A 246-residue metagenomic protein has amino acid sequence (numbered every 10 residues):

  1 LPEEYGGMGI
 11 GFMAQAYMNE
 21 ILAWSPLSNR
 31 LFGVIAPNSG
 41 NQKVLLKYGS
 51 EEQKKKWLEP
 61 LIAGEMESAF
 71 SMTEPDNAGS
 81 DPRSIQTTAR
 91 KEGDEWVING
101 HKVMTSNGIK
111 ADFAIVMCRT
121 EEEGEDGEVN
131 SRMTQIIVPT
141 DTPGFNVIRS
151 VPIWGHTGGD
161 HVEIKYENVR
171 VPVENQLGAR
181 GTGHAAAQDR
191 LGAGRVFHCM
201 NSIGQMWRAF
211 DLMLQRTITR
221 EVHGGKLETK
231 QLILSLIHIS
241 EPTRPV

Functional and structural regions predicted by a protein language model:
L1-E67, S106-F113: Internal helix-loop-helix
P2, M18, S50, F70 (+5 more regions): Buried hydrophobic positions in well-ordered alpha/beta secondary-structure cores of metabolic enzymes
A14, T140-V151, G159-R195, A209-Q231: A glycine-rich, basic-preceded beta-loop-alpha segment at the flavin cofactor/substrate interface of flavin-utilizing
L61, D76-S80, M104-N107, D126-E128 (+1 more regions): Short Gly/Pro-enriched turn/cap motifs at secondary-structure boundaries
G64-T73, M117: A short, Trp-centered hydrophobic/proline-enriched beta-strand micro-motif
N77-D81, K91, W96: Hydrophobic, small-residue-rich alpha-helical packing segments that form membrane-like cores
Q86, E95, N99-V147: A short core secondary-structure module
H238-V246: Single conserved hydrophobic/aromatic residue that forms the stacking wall/gate of nucleotide- or nucleobase-binding
